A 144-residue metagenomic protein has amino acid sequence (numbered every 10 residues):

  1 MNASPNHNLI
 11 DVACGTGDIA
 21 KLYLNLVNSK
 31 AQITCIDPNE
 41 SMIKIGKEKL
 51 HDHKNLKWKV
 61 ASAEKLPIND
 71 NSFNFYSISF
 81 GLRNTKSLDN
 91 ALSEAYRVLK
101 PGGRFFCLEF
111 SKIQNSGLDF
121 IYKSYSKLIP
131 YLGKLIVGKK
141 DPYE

Functional and structural regions predicted by a protein language model:
N2-N8: Short helix-loop-beta connector
N8-K65: Class I SAM-dependent methyltransferase SAM/SAH-binding core
I36, K112-E144: C-terminal alpha-helical "lid/dimerization" subdomain adjacent to the S-adenosyl-L-methionine
E64-Y76: A short acidic, Gly/Pro-enriched loop at the edge of an enzyme's catalytic core that lines a small-molecule cofactor
N74-L88: A short SAM/SAH-binding and catalytic strip from SAM-dependent methyltransferases
D89-R104: A short glycine-rich, Lys/Arg-flanked "PGG" loop and its adjoining helix->strand segment in the class I
